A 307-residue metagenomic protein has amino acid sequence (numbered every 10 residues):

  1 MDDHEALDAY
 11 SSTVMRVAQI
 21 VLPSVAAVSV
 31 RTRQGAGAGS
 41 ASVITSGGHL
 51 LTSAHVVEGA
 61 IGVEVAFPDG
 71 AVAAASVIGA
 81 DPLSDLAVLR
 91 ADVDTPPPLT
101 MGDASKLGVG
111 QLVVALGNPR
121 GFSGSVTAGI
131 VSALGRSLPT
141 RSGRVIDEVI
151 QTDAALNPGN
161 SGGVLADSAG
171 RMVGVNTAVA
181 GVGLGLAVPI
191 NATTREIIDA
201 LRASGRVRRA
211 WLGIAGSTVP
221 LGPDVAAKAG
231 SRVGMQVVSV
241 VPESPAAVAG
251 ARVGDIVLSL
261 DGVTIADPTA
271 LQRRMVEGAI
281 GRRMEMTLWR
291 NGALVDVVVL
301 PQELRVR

Functional and structural regions predicted by a protein language model:
M1-A226, S231-V233, P242, Q272 (+2 more regions): Serine-dependent protease modules
D199-R206, Q236, V248-R252, L258-I265 (+1 more regions): PDZ-domain C-terminal substructure recognizer with occasional recognition of PDZ-binding tails
E243, G254-D255: Structured functional modules or segments
